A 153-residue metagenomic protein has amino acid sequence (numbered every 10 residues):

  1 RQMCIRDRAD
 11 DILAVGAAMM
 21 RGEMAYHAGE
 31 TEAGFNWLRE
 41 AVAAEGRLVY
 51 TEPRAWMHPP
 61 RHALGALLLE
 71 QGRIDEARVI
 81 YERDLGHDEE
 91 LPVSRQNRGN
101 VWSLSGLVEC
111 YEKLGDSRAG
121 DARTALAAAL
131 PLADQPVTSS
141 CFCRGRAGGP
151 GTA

Functional and structural regions predicted by a protein language model:
R1-I5: Short, small-residue-biased leader/transition segments that mark boundaries at the very start of proteins
R8-A14, A55, L91, R98: Residue signature of alpha-solenoid helical repeat architecture, marking inter-repeat boundaries and helix-start
L13-G16, M20, A63, G106-E109: "A position-specific structural signal for the A-helix of alpha-solenoid helical repeats
R21, A28, Q71, L114-D116: Structural motif corresponding to the intra-repeat A-B loop/turn of tetratricopeptide repeats
G34, A77, A119-G120: Single-residue signature of alpha-solenoid repeat helices
R39-A43, E82-G86, V108-D134: TPR/TPR-like (Sel1-like) alpha-helical repeat modules
